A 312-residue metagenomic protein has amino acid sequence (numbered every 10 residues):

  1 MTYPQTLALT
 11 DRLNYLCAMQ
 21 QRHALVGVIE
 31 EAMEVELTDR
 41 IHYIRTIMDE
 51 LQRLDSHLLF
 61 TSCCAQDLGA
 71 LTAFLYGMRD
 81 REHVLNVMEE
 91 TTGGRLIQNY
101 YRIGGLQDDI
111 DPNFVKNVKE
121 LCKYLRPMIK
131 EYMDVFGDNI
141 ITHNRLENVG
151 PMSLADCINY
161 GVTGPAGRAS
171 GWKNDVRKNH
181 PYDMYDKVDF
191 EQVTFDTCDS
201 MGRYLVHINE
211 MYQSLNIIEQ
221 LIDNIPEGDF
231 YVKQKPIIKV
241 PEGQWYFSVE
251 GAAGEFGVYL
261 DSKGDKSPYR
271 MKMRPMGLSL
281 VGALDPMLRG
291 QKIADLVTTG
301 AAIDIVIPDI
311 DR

Functional and structural regions predicted by a protein language model:
M1-R312: Active-site bordering "gate/hinge" segments that shape substrate access to catalytic or cofactor-binding pockets
